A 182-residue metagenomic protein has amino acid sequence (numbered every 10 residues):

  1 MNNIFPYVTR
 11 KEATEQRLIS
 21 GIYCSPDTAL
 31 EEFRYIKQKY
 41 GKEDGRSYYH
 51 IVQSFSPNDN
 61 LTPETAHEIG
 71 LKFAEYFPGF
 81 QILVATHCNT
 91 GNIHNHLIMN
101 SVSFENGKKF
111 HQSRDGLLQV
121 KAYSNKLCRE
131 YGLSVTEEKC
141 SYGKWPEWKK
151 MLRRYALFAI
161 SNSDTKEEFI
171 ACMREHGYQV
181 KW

Functional and structural regions predicted by a protein language model:
M1-W182: N-terminal nicking endonuclease/strand-transfer module with a His-rich metal-binding environment and a catalytic Tyr
